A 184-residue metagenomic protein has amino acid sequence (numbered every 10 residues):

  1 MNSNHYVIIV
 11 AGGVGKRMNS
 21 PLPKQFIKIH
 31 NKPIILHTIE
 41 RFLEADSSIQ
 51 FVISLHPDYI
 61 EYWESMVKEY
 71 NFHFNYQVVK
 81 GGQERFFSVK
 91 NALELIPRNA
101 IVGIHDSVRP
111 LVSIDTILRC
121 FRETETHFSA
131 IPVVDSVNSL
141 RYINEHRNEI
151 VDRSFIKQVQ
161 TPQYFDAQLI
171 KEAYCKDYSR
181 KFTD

Functional and structural regions predicted by a protein language model:
N2-E61: N-terminal glycine-rich phosphate-binding loop and ensuing alpha1 helix
I9, I35, A92, D106 (+2 more regions): Residue-level signal for inorganic ion chemistry
G13-G15, P57-Y59, E84, S107-P110 (+1 more regions): Short glycine-rich anion-binding loops that position phosphate/pyrophosphate groups of nucleotides and phosphorylated
I29, V79, V159: Hydrophobic residues at beta-strand termini and immediately following loops that shape nucleotide-binding pockets
L36-N99, R180: Conserved N-terminal catalytic core of the sugar/cofactor nucleotidyltransferase
I101-G103: Short aromatic/hydrophobic "clamp" motif used to bind/position activated sugar donors
L111-D184: Conserved core of the sugar-phosphate nucleotidyltransferase
